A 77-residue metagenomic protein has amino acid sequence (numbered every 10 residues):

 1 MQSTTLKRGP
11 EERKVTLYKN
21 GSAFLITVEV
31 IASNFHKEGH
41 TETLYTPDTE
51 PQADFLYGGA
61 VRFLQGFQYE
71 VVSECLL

Functional and structural regions predicted by a protein language model:
M1-E29: Short N-terminal "domain-start" leader segments that mark the transition from disordered tails or signal peptides into
S33-L77: Mixed-charge, Lys/Arg-enriched low-complexity segments
